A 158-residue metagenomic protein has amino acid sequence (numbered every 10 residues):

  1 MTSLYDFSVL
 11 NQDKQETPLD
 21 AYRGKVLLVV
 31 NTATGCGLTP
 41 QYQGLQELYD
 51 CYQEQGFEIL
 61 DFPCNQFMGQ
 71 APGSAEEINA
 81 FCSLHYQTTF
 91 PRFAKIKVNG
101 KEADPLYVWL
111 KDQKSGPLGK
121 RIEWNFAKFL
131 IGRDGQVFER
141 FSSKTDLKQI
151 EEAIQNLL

Functional and structural regions predicted by a protein language model:
M1-L158: Chalcogenol-based redox active-site neighborhoods
